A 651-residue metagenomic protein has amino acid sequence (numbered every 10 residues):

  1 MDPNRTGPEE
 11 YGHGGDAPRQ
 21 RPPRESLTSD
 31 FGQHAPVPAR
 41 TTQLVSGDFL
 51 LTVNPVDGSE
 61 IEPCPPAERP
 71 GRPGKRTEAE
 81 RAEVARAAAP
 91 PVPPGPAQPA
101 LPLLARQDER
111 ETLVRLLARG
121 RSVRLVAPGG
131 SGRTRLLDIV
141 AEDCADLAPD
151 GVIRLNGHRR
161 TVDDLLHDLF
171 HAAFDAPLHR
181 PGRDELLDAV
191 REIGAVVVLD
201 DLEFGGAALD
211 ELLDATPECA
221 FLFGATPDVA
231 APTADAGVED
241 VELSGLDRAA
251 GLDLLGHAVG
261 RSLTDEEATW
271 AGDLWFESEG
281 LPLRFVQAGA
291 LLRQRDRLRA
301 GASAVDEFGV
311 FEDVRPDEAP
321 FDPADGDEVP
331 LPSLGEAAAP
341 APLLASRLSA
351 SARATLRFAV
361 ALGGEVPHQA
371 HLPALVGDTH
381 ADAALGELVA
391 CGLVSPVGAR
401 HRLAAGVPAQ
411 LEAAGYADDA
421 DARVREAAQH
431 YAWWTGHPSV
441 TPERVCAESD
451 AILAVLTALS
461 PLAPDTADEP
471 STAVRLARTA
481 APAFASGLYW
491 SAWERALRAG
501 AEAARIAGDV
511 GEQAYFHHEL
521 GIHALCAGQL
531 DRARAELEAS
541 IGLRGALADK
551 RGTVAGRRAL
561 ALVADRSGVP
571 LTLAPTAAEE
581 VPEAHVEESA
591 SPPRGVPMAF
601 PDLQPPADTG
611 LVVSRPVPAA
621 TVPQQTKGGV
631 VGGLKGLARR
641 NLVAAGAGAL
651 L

Functional and structural regions predicted by a protein language model:
D2-I61, A145-L147, D184-R248: A conserved switch/coupling segment of P-loop NTPase cores
V37, Q43, G47-L50, P55-T112: Conserved adenine-nucleotide phosphate-binding loops and their immediately adjacent elements
E111-R115, S122-D184: Post-nucleotide-binding-loop coupling segment downstream of the phosphate-binding loop, primarily in RecA-like P-loop
R119, F174-R180, V229-E279, A290 (+2 more regions): Helix-loop-helix "sensor" segment of P-loop NTPases
D138, V310-D313, A338-D418: C-terminal boundary/linker of central alpha/beta nucleotide-binding cores
F223, P282, G289-A352: Loop-to-helix "switch" segment enriched in basic and acidic residues adjacent to catalytic/ligand pockets
R402, R475, R495, E512-Y515 (+2 more regions): Residue register of alpha-helical TPR repeats
G406-A503, A507: A structural signal for repeat-array scaffolds
